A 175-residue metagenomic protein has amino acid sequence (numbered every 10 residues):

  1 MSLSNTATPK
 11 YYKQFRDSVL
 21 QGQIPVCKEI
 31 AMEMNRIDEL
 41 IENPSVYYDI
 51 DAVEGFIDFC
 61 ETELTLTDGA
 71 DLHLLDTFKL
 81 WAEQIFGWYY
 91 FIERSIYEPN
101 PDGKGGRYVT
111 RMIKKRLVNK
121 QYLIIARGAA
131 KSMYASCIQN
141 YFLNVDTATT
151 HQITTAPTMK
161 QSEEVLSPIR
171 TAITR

Functional and structural regions predicted by a protein language model:
S2-R175: Phosphate/NTP-binding elements of NTP-utilizing enzymes
